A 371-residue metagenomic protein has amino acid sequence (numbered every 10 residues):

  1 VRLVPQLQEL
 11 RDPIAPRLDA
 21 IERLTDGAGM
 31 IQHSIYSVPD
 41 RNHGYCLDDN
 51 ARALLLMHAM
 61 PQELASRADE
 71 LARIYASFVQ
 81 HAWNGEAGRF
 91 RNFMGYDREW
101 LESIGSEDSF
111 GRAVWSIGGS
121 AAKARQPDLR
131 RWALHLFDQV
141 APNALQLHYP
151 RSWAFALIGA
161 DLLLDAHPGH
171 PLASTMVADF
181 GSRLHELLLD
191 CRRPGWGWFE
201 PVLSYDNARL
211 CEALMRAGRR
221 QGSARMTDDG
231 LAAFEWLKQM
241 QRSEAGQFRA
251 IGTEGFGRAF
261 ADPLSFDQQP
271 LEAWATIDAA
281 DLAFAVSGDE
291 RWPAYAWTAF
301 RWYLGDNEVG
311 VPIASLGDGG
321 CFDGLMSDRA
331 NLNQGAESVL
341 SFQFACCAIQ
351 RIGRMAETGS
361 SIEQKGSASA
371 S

Functional and structural regions predicted by a protein language model:
V1-S371: Glycan-recognition and catalytic cores of secretory/periplasmic carbohydrate-active enzymes
